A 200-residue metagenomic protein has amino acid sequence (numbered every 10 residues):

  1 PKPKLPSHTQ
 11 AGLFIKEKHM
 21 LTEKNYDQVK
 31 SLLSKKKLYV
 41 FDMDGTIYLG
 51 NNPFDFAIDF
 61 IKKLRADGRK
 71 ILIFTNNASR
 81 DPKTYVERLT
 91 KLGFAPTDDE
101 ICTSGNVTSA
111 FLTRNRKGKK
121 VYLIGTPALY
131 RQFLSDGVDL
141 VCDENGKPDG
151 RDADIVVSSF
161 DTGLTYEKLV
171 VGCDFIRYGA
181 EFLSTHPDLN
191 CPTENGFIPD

Functional and structural regions predicted by a protein language model:
P1-M43, I47-D200: HAD-like aspartate-dependent phosphatase fold
